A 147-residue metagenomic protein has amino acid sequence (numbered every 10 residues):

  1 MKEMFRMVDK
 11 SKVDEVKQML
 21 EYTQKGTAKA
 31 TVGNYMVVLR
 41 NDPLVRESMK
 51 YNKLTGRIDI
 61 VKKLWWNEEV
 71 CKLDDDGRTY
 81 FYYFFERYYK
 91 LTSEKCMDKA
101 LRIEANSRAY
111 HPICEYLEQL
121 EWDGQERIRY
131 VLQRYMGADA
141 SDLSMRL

Functional and structural regions predicted by a protein language model:
M1-E126, G137-L143: N-terminal nucleic-acid engagement/recognition segments and initiation subdomains in replication, restriction
R127-L132: A short alpha-helix capping/helix-loop junction motif
L147: Glycine-rich phosphate-binding P-loop
